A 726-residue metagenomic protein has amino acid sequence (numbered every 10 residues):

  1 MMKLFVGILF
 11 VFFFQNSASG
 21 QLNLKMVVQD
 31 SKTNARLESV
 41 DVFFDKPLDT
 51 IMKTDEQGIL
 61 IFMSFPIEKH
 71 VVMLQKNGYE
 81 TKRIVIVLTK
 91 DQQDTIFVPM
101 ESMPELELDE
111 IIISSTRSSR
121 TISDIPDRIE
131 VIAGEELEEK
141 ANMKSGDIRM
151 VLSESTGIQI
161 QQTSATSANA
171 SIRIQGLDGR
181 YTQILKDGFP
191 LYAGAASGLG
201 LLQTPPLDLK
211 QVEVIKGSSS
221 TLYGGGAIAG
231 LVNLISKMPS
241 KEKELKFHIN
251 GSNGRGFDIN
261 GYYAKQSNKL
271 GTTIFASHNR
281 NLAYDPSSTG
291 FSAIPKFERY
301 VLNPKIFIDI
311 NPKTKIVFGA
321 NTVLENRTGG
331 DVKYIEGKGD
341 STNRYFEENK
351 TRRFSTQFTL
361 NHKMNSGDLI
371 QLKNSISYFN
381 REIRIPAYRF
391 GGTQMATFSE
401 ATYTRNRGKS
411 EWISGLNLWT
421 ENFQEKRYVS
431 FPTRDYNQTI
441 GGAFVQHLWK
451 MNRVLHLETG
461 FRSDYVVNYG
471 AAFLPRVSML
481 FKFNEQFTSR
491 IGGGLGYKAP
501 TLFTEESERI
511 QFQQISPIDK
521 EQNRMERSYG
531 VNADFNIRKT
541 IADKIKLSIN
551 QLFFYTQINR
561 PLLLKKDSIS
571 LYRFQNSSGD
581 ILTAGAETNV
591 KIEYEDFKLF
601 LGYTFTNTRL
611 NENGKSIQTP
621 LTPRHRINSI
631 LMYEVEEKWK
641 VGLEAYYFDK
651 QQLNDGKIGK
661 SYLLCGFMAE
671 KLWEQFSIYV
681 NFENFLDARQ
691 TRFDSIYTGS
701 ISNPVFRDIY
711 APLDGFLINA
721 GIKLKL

Functional and structural regions predicted by a protein language model:
Q29-T33, V40-D45, Q75-Y79, Q93-E139 (+1 more regions): Short, acidic, small-residue-rich periplasmic hinge/interaction motif at the N-terminus of Gram-negative outer-membrane
M63, E139, S171-R173, F189-K216: Short acidic/polar hinge/loop motifs at secondary-structure boundaries that mediate gating or recognition
D94-P99, I148-V151, A168-R173, L185 (+5 more regions): N-terminal periplasmic accessory domains that precede and gate Gram-negative outer-membrane beta-barrel machines
A193-A195, D208-K210, T221-S288, P295-L302 (+1 more regions): Outer-membrane beta-barrel translocator/receptor signature
N281-Y300, D309-I370, I376-Q394: Flexible loop and strand-edge segments within Gram-negative outer membrane beta-barrel domains
E336-K338, T342-T359, K363, K482 (+6 more regions): Outer-membrane beta-barrel signature, preferentially recognizing the C-terminal barrel domain of Gram-negative
K450-N452, S548-I558, N576-L653, K723-K725: Gram-negative outer-membrane beta-barrel transporters
N559-R560, K671-L726: C-terminal beta-signal and adjacent terminal beta-strands/loops of Gram-negative outer-membrane beta-barrel proteins
